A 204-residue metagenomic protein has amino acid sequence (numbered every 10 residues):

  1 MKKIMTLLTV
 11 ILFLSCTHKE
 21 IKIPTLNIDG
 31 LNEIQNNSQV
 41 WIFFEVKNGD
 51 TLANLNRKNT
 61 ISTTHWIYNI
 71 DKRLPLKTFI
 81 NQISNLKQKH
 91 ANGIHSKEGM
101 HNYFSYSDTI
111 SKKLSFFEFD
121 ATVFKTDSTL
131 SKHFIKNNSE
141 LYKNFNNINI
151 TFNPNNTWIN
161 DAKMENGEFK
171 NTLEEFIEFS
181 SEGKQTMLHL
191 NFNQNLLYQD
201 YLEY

Functional and structural regions predicted by a protein language model:
M1-I4: Positively charged n-region of N-terminal signal peptides that target proteins for export
L12-S15: C-terminal motif of bacterial Sec signal peptides marking the signal peptidase cleavage site
T17-Y204: Long, low-hydrophobicity, acidic/polar, solvent-exposed interaction domains
